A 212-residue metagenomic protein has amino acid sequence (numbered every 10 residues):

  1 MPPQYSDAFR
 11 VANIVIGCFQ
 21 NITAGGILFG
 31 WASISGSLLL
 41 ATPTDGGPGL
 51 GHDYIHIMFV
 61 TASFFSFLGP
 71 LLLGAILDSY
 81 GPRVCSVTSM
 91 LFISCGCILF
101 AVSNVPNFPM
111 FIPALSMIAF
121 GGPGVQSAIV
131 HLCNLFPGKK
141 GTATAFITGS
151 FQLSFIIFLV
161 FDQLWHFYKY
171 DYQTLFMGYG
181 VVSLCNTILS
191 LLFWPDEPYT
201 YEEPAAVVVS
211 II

Functional and structural regions predicted by a protein language model:
M1-S33, G49, P195-P198: Cytosolic juxtamembrane N-terminal segment immediately preceding the first transmembrane helix of multi-pass
L38, G122-F146: Intracellular juxtamembrane helix-capping segments at the cytosolic ends of symmetry-related transmembrane helices
I57-A75: Central cavity-lining transmembrane alpha-helices of secondary-active solute carriers, predominantly the Major
D78-M90: Cytoplasmic membrane-interface "Motif A"-like loop-to-helix N-cap segments of 12-TM Major Facilitator Superfamily
L91-V105: C-terminal ends and interior cores of transmembrane alpha-helices in multi-pass membrane transporters/permeases
F108-V125: Hydrophobic core of transmembrane alpha-helices in multi-pass small-molecule transporters, especially MFS/SLC-type
Q173-L192: Symmetry-related core transmembrane helices of the 12-TM Major Facilitator Superfamily/SLC fold
W194-I212: Long, low-complexity inter-transmembrane loops of multi-pass membrane transporters
